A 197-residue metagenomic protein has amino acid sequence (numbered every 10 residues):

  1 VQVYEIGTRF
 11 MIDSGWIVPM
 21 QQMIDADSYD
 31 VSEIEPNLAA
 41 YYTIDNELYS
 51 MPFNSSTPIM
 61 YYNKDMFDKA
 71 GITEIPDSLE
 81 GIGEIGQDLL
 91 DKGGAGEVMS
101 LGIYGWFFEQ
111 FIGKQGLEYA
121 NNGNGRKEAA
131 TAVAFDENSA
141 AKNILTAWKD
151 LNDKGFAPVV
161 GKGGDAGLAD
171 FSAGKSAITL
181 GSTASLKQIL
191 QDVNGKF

Functional and structural regions predicted by a protein language model:
V1, S14, M66-F67, E84-D91 (+2 more regions): Short helices/loops that flank or line small-molecule/ion binding pockets
V1-V3, V98: Periplasmic-binding protein-like
Y4-P58, D77, G83, F111-G113: Hinge/lid segment of periplasmic solute-binding proteins
G7-F10, T146-F197: Extracytoplasmic/periplasmic substrate-binding proteins
Q21-I34, L117-N143, Q191-V193: Short, solvent-exposed loop/beta-turn-alpha elements that line the ligand-binding surface or hinge of extracytoplasmic
I44-F53, P58, G83-V133, A140 (+1 more regions): Extracytoplasmic/periplasmic solute-binding protein
D65-I75, K154: Aromatic-glycine-rich donor-binding/catalytic loop that engages nucleotide-sugar donors across glycosyltransferases
G86-Q87, A129-G161: Glycine-centered hinge/linker elements that transmit conformational signals in sensory and ligand-binding systems
